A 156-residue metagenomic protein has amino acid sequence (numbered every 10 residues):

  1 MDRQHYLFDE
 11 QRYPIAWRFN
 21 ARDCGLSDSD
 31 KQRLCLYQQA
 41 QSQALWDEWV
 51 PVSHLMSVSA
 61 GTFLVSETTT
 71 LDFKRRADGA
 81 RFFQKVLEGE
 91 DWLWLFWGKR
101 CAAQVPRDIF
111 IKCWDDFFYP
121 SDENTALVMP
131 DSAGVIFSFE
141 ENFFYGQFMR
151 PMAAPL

Functional and structural regions predicted by a protein language model:
M1-F143, F148-L156: Structured alpha/beta or helical-core interaction and ligand-binding surfaces enriched in interleaved
